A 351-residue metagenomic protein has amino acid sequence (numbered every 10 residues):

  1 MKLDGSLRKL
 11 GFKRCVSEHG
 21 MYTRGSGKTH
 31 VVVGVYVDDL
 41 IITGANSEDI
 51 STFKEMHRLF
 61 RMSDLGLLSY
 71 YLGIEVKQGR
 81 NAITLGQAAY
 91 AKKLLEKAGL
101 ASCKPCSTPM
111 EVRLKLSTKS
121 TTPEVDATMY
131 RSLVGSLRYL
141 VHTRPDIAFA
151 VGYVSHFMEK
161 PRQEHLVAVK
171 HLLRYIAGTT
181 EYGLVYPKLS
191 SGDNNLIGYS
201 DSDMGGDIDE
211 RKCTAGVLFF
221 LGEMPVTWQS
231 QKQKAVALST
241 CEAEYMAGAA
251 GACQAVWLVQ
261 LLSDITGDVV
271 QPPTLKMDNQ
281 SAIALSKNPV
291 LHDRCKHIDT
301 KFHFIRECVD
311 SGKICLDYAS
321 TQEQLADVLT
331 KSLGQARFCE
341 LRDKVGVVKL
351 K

Functional and structural regions predicted by a protein language model:
M1-L3, G25-S26, L100-K119, C213-S230: Reverse-transcriptase-like RNA-dependent polymerase core
M1-M21, K28-H30, V35-V37, I42 (+5 more regions): Conserved pre-motif C helix in the palm subdomain of viral-like polymerases
L3, L7, G11, M21 (+20 more regions): Mobile genetic element proteins and their domesticated derivatives, centered on retroelements and DNA transposons
R24-F60, E75-G86, T122, F157-Q163 (+1 more regions): Catalytic palm subdomain of template-directed nucleic-acid polymerases, centered on the conserved carboxylate motif
V37, D64-L184, S320, V328-T330: C-terminal reverse transcriptase regions that engage the nucleic-acid substrate
Y70, D193-L196, Q231-K351: RNase H-like nuclease module associated with reverse transcription
L137, G198-C241: RNase H-like nuclease fold core
R174-S200: Structured nucleic-acid-interacting core domains from mobile-element enzymes and related host factors, especially RNase
